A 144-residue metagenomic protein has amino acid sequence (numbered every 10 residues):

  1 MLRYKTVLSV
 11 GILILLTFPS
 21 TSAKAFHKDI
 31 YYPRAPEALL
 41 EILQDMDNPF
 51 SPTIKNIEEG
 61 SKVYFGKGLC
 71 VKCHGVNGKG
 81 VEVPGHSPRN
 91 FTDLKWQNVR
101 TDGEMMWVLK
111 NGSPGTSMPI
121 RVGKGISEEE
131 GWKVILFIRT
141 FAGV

Functional and structural regions predicted by a protein language model:
M1-D45: N-terminal export/targeting leaders of redox proteins
K24-Y31, G85-N90, V108-F141: Axial heme c-ligation environment in periplasmic c-type cytochrome domains
Y32-F65: Electrostatic cytochrome c docking/interface patches
S51, H74, T92, P119-V122: Residue-level detector of conserved, well-ordered beta-strand and adjacent loop positions that form binding/recognition
K55, E59, R100-E104, E129-K133: Extracytoplasmic/secreted proteins, especially bacterial periplasmic and envelope-associated proteins
G60, K67-V76, V134, I138: The canonical Cys-X-X-Cys-His
G75-K110: Gly/Gly-Pro-rich "capping" loops immediately C-terminal to redox-active cysteine motifs in periplasmic/lumenal
